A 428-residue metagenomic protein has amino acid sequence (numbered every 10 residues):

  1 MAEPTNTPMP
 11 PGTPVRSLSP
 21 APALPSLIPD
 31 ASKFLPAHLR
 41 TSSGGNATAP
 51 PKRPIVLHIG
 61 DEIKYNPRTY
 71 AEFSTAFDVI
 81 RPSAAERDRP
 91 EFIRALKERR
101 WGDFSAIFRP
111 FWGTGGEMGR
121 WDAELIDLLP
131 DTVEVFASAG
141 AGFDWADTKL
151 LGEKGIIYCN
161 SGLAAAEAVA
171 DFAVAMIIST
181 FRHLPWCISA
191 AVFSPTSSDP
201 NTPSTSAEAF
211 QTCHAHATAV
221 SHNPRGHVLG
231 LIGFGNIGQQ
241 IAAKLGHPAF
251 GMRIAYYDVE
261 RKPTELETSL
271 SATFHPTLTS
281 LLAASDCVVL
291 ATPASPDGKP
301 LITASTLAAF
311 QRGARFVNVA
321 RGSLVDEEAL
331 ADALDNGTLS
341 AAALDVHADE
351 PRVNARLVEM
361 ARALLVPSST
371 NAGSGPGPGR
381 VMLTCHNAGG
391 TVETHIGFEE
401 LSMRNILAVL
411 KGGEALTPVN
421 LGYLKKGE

Functional and structural regions predicted by a protein language model:
A2-G113: N-terminal glycine-/charge-rich "phosphate-binding" loop or analogous flexible N-terminal tail
P50, P203-R312: Rossmann-like dinucleotide/phosphate-binding beta-alpha-beta segment
F73, R99-R100, L125, L129 (+2 more regions): Structural alpha-helical scaffold elements that stabilize or flank donor/cofactor-binding regions in carbohydrate
G102-S204: Phosphate/diphosphate ligand-binding glycine-rich loop within oxidoreductases
W112, G116-D122, V259-R362, S368: Rossmann-like adenosine-cofactor binding region
A170-S189, Q239-Q240, L245-M252, L401-G413: Oxidoreductase and adenylate-handling cofactor-binding alpha/beta cores
A190-A209, E414-E428: A short, charged, Gly/Pro-tolerant segment at domain boundaries
G313-R315, V319-E428: Rossmann-like dinucleotide-binding domain for NAD(H)/NADP(H)
